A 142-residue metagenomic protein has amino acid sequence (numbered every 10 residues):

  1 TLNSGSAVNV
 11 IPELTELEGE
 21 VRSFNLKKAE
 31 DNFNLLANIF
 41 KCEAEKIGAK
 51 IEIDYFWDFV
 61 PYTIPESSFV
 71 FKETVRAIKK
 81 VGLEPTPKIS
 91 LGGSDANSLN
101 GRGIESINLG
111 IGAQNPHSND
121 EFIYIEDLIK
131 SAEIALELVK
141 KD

Functional and structural regions predicted by a protein language model:
T1-E45, A49-V60: Midchain, well-structured core segments that form catalytic/ion-binding scaffolds
K28-D31, E66-F69, I123-D127: Alpha-helix N-cap and loop-to-helix initiation/capping positions
A44-E45, K79, N100: Alpha-helical segments within the soluble intracellular
K50-F56, G82-I89: C-terminal helix-coil-helix/basic helical segment that borders enzyme active sites and/or dimer interfaces and provides
Y62-A77, R102: Short, low-order "capping/linker" segments at domain edges
L83-I134: Zn-dependent metallopeptidase/amidohydrolase metal-coordination segment
I134-D142: C-terminal alpha-helix
